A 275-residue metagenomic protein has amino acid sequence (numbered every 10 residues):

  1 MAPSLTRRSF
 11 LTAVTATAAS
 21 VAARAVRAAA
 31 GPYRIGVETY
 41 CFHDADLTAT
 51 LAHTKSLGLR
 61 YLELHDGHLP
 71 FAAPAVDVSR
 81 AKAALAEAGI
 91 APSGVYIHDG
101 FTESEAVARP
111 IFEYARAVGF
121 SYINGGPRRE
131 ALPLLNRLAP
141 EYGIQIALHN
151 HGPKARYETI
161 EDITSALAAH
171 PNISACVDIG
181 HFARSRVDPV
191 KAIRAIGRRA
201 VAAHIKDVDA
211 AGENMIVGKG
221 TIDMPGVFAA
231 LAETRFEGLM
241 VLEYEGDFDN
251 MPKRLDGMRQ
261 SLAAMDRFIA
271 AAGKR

Functional and structural regions predicted by a protein language model:
A2-A22, V26-R34, H43-G58, T159-T164 (+2 more regions): Histidine-acidic metal/acid-base catalytic patches
T15, A19-A23, A49-L51, A84-A88 (+2 more regions): Active-site acidic/histidine proton-transfer and metal-coordination neighborhood in alpha/beta enzyme cores
Y33-E38, L62-L64, P92-I97, I123-G125 (+4 more regions): Hydrophobic faces of well-ordered beta-strands that scaffold small-molecule active sites in alpha/beta enzyme cores
E38-F42, H65-L69, I97-G100, R128 (+4 more regions): Active-site beta-loop-alpha junctions enriched in small/polar residues
T50-G67, G119: Catalytic domains of carbohydrate-active enzymes, especially glycoside hydrolases
E63-K82: Glycine-rich, proline-tolerant flexible connector loops at the mouths of alpha/beta enzymes
F71, T102, L132, R156 (+2 more regions): Generic structural signal for helix capping and beta-alpha/helix-loop junctions
A73-V78, S104-A108, M251: Metal-dependent catalytic neighborhoods of phosphoester/phosphodiester hydrolases
